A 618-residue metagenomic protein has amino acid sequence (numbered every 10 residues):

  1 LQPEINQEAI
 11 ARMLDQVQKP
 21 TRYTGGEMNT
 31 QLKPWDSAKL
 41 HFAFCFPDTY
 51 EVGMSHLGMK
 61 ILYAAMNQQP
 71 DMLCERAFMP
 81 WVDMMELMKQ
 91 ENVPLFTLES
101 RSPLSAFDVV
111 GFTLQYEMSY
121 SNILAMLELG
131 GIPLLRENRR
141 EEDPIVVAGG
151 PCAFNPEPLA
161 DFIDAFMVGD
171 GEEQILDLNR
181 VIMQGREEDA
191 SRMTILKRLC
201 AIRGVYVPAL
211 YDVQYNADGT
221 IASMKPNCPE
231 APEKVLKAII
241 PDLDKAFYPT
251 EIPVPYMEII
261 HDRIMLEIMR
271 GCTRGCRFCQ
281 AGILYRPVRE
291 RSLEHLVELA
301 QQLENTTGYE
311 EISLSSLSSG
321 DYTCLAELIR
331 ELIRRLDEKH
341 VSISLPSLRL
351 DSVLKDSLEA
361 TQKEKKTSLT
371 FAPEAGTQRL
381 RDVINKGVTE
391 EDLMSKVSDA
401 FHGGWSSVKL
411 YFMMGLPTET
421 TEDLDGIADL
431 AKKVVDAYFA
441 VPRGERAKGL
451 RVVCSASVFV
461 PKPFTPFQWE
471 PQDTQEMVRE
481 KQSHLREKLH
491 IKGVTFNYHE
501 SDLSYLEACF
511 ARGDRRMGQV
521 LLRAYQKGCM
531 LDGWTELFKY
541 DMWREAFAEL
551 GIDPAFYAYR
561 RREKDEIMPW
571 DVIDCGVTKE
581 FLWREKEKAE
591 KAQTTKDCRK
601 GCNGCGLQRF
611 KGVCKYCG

Functional and structural regions predicted by a protein language model:
L1-L32, A38, F42-F44, I491-G618: Radical SAM enzyme core and accessory elements
M13-A43, Y50-E51, P208, G219-M265 (+2 more regions): N-terminal [4Fe-4S]-dependent radical SAM core
F42-D48, M66, P253-Q280, E304 (+2 more regions): N-terminal pre-triad scaffold of radical SAM enzymes
F44-C45, T49, M118, Q302-K409 (+2 more regions): Conserved SAM/AdoMet-binding glycine-rich loop
H56, E258-E294, G604-G618: Canonical Radical SAM [4Fe-4S] cluster-binding loop centered on the CxxxCxxC motif and its immediate flanking residues
M59, E91, L127, D161-F166 (+8 more regions): Short secondary-structure boundary/capping segments
M79-P226, P466-D514, L522-E536: Glycine-rich beta-alpha loop elements in corrinoid/cobalamin-binding modules across cobalamin-dependent enzymes
V82-D83, P158, D212-N216, T323 (+7 more regions): Flexible glycine/acidic-rich beta-alpha junction loops that bind and position SAM and/or redox cofactors in anaerobic
